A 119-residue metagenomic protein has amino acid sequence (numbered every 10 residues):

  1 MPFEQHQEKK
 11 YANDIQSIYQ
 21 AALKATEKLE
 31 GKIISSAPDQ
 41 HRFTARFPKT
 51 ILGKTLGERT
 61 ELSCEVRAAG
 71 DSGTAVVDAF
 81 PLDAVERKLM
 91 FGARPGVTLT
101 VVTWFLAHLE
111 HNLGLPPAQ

Functional and structural regions predicted by a protein language model:
M1-Q119: Ser/Thr-rich, low-complexity intrinsically disordered terminal regions
